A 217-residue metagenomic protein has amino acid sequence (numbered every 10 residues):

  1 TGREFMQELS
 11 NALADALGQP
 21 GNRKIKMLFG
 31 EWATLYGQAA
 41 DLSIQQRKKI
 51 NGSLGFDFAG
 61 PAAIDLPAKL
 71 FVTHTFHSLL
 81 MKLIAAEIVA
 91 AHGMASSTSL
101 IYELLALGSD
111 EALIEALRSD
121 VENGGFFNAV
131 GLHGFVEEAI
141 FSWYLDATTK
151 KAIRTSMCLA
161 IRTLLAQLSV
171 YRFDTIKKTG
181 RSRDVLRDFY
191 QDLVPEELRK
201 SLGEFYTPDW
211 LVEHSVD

Functional and structural regions predicted by a protein language model:
T1-K151, F205-P208, V212-D217: Charged, often flexible domain-edge or linker segments that flank or initiate folded functional domains
E137-V216: Class I S-adenosyl-L-methionine
